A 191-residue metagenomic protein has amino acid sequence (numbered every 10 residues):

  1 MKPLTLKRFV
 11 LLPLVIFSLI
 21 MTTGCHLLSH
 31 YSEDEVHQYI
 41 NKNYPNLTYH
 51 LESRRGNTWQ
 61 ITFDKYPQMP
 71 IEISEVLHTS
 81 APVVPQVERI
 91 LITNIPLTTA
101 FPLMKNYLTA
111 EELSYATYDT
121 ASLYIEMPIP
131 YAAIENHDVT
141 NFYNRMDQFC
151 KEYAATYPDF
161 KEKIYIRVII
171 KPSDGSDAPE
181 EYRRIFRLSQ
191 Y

Functional and structural regions predicted by a protein language model:
M1-T23: Sec-dependent bacterial lipoprotein signal peptides
F17, N41, P158-F160: A generic structural signal for short, solvent-exposed coil/turn residues that cap or connect secondary-structure
I20-H26, Y131-I134: Charged, low-complexity surface segments at secondary-structure and domain boundaries
C25-H50, P96-L108, F149-A154: Short, non-transmembrane alpha-helical segments in secretory-pathway proteins
L47-V76: Exposed beta-strand-loop-beta-strand "reactive/processing" segments of non-cytosolic proteins
M69-I92, I185-L188: A short, surface-exposed beta-strand/turn
R89-Y191: Extracytoplasmic electrostatic interaction patches
